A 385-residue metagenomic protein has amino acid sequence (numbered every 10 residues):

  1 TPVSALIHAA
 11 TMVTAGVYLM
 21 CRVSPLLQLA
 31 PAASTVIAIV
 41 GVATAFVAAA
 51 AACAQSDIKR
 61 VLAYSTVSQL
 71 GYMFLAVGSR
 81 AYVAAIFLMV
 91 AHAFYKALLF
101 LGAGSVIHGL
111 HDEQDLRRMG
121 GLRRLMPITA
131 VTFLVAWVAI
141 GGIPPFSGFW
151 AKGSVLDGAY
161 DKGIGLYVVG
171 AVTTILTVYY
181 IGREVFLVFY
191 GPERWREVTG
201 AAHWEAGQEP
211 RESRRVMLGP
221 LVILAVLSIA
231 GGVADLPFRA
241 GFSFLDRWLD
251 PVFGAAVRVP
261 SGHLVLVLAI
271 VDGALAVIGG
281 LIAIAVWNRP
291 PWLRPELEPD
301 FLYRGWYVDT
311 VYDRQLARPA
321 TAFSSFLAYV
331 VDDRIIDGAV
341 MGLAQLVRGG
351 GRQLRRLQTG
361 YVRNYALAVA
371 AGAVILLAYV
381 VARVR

Functional and structural regions predicted by a protein language model:
T1-E212, A230-V233: Hydrophobic transmembrane alpha-helices and their helix-loop junctions in integral membrane proteins
M20, G231, D235, G279-A283 (+1 more regions): Alpha-helical membrane-inserting segments
L75, G102-G109, I284-L297: Juxtamembrane interface at the ends
R124-T132, R211-V226, R363-V369: Alpha-helical transmembrane segments and their helix-start/interface "positive-inside/aromatic belt" motifs in integral
L134-I140, P220-A240, A320-V330: Hydrophobic alpha-helical membrane-insertion segments
L176-Y190, D272-L293: Transmembrane alpha-helical segments in integral membrane proteins
W195, G207-G280: Hard-cation-handling environments
P237-V271, A285-R385: Aromatic-capped, Gly/Pro-kinked transmembrane alpha-helices
